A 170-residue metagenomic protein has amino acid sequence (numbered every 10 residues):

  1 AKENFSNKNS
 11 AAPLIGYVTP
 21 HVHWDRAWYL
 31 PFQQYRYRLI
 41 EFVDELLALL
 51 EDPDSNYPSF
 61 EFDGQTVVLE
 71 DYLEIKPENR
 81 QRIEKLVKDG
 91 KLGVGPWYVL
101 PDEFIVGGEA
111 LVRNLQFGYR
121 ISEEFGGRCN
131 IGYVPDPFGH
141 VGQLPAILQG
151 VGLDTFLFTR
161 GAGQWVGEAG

Functional and structural regions predicted by a protein language model:
A1-G170: Catalytic-domain carbohydrate-binding cleft regions of carbohydrate-active enzymes
